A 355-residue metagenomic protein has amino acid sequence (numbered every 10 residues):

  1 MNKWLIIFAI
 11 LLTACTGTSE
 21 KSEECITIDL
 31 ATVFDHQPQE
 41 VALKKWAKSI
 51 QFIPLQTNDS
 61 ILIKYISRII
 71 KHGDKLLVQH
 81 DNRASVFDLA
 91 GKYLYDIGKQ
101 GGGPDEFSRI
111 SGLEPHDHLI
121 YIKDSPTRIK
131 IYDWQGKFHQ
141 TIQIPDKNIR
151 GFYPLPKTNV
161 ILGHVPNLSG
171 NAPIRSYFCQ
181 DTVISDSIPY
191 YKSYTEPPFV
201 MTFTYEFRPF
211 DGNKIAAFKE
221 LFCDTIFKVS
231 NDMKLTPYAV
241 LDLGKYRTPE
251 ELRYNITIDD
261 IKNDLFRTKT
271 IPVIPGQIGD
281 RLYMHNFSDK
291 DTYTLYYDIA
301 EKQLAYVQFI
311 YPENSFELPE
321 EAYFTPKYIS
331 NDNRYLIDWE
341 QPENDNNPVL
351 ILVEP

Functional and structural regions predicted by a protein language model:
T13-A14: C-terminal motif of bacterial Sec signal peptides marking the signal peptidase cleavage site
E20-Q56: Blade/loop signatures of beta-propeller domains
P38, I50-N82: Beta-strand-rich domains and repeat architectures in extracellular enzymes and scaffolds, especially beta-propellers
Q56-I61, Y65, K92-D117, D124: Blade-loop segments of beta-propeller domains
K64-R68, F107-G112, K147-L155, P198-E206 (+2 more regions): Repeated scaffold domains used in trafficking and secretory/extracellular systems, primarily beta-propellers
D74-H80, H118-D124, T158-S169, D211-F227 (+2 more regions): Short beta-strand elements that form the blades of beta-propeller/WD-repeat-like and other beta-sheet-rich scaffold
S125-A172, S185-E196: Asp-box/WD-like beta-propeller blade repeats and closely related beta-sheet repeat scaffolds
Y238-F266, A300-N331: Conserved blade-ending motifs and adjacent loop-strand segments that build the rim/top face of beta-propeller domains
